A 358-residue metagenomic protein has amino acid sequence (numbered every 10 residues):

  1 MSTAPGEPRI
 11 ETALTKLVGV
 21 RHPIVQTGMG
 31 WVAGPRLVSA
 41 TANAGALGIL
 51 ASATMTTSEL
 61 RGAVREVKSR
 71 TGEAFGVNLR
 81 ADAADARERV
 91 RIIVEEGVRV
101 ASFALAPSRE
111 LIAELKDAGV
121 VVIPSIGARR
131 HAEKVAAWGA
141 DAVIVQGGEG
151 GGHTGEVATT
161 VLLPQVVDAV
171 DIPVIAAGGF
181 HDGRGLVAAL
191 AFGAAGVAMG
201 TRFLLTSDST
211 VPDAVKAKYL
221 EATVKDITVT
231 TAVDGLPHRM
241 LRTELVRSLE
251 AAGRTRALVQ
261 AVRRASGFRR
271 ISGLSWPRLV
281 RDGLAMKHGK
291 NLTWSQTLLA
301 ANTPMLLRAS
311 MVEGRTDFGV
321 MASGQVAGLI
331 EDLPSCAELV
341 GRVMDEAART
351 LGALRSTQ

Functional and structural regions predicted by a protein language model:
M1-P173: Active-site entrance/lid segments in N-terminal catalytic domains of soluble metabolic enzymes
G30, A177-G183: Gly/Ser-rich catalytic serine loop of serine hydrolases
L105, G147, G178, T201-F203: Short, structured patches in soluble enzyme cores that scaffold and shape functional sites
T159-D171, H181-Q358: Conserved active-site-proximal phosphate/metal-binding subdomains
